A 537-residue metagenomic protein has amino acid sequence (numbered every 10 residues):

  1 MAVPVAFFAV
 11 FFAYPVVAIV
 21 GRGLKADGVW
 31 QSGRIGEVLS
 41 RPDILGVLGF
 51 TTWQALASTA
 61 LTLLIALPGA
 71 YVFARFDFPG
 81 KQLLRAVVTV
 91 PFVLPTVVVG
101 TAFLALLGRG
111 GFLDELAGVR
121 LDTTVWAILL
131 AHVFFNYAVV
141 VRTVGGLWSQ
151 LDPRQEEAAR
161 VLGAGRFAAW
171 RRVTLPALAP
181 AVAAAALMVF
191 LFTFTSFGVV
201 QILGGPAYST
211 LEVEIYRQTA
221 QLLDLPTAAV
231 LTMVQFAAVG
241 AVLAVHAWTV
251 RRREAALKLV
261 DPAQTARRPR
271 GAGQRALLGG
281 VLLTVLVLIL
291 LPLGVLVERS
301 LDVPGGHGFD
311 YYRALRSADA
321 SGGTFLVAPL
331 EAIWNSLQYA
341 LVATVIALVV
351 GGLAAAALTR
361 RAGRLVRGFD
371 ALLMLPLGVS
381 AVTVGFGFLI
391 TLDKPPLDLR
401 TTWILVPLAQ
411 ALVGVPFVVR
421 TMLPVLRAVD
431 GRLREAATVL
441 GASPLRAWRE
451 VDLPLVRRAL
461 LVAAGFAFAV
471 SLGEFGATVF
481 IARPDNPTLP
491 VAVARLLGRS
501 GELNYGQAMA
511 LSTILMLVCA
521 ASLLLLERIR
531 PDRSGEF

Functional and structural regions predicted by a protein language model:
M1-A18, Q82-V88, F236, G240-A244 (+2 more regions): N-terminal signal-anchor/first transmembrane alpha helix
M1-V5, P15, P42-Q54, F112-V139 (+6 more regions): Loop-to-helix entry region at the N-terminal start of transmembrane alpha-helices in multi-pass membrane transporters
A2-F7, A60, V90, L94 (+9 more regions): Transmembrane alpha-helices
S32, E37-D43, F194-G240, R270-Q274 (+3 more regions): Interhelical loop and adjacent transmembrane-helix boundary motif in polytopic membrane transport permeases
S32-E37, L45, G80-K81, G100-V133 (+11 more regions): Membrane-interfacial helix termini and adjacent extracytoplasmic/periplasmic loops of multi-pass transporters
R34, L56-V88, T101, Q155 (+8 more regions): Transmembrane-helix boundary motif in ABC transporter permease subunits
G80-K81, G145-R172, V199, A229-P269 (+6 more regions): C-terminal transmembrane helix and the adjacent membrane-cytosol boundary/short C-terminal tail of inner/organellar
G280-R360, L365-L372: Phosphate-binding active sites in nucleotide-utilizing proteins
